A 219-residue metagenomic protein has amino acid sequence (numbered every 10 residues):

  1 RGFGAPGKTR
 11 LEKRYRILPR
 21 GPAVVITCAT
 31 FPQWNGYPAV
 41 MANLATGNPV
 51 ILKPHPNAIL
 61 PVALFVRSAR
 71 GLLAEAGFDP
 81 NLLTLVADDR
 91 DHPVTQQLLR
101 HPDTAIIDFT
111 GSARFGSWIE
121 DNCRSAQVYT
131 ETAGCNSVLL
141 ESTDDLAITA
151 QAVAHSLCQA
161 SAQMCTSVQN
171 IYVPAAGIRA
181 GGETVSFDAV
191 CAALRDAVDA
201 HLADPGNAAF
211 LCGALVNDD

Functional and structural regions predicted by a protein language model:
G2-A154, V173: Rossmann-like NAD(P) dinucleotide-binding subdomain of oxidoreductase/dehydrogenase enzymes
D89-D121, Q159, Q163-D219: Aldehyde/semialdehyde dehydrogenase
